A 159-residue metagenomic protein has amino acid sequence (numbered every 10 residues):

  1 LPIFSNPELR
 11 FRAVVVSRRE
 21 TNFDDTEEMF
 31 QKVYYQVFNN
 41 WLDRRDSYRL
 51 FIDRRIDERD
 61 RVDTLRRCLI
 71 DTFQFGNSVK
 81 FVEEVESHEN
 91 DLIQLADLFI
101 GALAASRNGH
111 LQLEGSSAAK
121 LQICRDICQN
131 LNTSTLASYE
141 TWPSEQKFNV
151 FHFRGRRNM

Functional and structural regions predicted by a protein language model:
L1-M159: Phosphate-ester processing/binding pockets and catalytic centers
